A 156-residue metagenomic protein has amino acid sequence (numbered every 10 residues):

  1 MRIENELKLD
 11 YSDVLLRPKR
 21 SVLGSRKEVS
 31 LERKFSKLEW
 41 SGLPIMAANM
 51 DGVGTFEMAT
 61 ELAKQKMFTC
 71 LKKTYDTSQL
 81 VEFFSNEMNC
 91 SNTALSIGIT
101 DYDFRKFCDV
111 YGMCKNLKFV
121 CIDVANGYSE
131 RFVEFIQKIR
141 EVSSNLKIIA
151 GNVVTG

Functional and structural regions predicted by a protein language model:
M1-G156: Active-site entrance/lid segments in N-terminal catalytic domains of soluble metabolic enzymes
